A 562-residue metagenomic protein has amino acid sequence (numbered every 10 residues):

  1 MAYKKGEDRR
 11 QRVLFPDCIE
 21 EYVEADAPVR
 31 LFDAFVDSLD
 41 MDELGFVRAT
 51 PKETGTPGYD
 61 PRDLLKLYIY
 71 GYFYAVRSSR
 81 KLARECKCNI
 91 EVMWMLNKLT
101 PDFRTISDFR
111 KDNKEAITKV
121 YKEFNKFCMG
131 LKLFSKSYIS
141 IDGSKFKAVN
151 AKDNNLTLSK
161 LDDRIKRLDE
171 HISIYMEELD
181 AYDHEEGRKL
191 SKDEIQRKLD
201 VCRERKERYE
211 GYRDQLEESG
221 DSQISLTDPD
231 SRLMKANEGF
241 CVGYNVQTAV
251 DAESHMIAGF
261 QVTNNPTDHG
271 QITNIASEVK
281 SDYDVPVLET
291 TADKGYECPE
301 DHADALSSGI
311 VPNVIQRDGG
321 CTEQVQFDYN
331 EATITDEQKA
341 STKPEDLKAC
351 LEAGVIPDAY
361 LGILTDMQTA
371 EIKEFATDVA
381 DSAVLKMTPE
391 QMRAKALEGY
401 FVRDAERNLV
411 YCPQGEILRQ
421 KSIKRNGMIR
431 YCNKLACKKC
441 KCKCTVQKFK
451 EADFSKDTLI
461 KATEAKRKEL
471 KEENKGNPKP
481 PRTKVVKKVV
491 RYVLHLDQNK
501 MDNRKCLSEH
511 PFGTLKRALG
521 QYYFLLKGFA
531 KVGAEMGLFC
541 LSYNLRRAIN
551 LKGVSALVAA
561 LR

Functional and structural regions predicted by a protein language model:
M1-R30: Hydrophobic alpha-helical membrane-insertion signals
M1-Y3, T50-G55, L496-N499: A ubiquitous short alpha-helical element
K5, Y68, A75-C88, L99-R562: Anion-binding and metal-coordination hotspots
V13, L64-L65, K122: A generic alpha-helix surface/boundary motif
A25-I69: Basic, short loop/linker segments at the boundary and entry of helix-turn-helix/winged-helix-like folds
